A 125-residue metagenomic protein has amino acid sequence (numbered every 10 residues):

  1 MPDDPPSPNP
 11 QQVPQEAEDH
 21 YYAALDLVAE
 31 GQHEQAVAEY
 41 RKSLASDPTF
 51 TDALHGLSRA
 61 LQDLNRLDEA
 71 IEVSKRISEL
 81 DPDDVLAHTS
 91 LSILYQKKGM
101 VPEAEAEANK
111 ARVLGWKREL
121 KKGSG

Functional and structural regions predicted by a protein language model:
P2, E30-E39, L64-R76, K98-K110 (+1 more regions): Structural signature of tandem alpha-helical TPR/SEL1-like repeats, specifically the intra-repeat loop/turn
P2-D19, G123-S124: TPR-adjacent "capping" and linker segments in tetratricopeptide-repeat scaffold/adaptor proteins
V13-A45: Alpha-helical segment of the N-proximal tetratricopeptide repeat
